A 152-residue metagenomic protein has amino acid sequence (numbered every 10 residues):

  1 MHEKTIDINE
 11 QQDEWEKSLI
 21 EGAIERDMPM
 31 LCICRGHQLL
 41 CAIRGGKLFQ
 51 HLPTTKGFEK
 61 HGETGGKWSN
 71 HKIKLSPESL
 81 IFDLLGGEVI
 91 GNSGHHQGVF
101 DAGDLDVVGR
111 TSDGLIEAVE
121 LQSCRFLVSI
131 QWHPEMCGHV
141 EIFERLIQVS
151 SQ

Functional and structural regions predicted by a protein language model:
M1-L31, R44-G45, F49, P53-G57: Flexible gly/pro-rich beta->alpha loop and the following alpha-helix that scaffold active-site loops
L31, V108, V128-I130: Hydrophobic/aromatic beta-strand patches that form the interior of the parallel beta-sheet core in alpha/beta enzyme
C34, H95, H133: Active-site glycine-centered loops adjacent to acidic/histidine catalytic or metal-binding residues that shape
G36-L39, G46: Hydrophobic, aromatic-enriched interface-forming segments
R44-E117, L121, C137-V140: Pocket-forming structural segment of enzyme catalytic cores
Q122-L127: Beta-strand-turn-beta hairpins that frame and shape the catalytic cleft of phosphate-ester-processing enzymes
I130, P134-Q152: Acyltransferase
